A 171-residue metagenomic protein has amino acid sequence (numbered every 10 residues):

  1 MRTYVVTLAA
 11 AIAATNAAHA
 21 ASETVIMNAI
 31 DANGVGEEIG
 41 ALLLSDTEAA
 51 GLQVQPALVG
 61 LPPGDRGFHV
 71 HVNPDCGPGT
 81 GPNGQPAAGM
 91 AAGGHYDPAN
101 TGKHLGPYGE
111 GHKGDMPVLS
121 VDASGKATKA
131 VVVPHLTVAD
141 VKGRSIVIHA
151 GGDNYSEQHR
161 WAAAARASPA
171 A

Functional and structural regions predicted by a protein language model:
M1-A20: Gram-negative bacterial Sec-dependent N-terminal signal peptides
N16-A171: N-terminal leader/targeting pre-sequences
